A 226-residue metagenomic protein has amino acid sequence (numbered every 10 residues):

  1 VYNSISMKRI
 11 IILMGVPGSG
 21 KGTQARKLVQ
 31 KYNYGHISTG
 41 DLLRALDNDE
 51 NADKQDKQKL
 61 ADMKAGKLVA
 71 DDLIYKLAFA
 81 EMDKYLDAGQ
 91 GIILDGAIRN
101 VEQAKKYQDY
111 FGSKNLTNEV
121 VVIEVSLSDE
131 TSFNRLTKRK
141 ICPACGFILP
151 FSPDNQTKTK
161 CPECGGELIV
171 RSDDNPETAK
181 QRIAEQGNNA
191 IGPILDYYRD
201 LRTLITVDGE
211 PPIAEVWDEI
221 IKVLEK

Functional and structural regions predicted by a protein language model:
Y2-I5, K27, E167-K226: NTP-dependent small-molecule kinase module
V16: P-loop (Walker A) phosphate-binding loop of NTP-binding proteins
K21: Conserved lysine of the Walker
Q30-S38: Post-Walker A helix-loop "phosphate-sensing" segment adjacent to the P-loop in P-loop NTPases
T39-K114, E130-T131, R171: ATP-dependent small-molecule kinase phosphotransfer cores that center on conserved nucleotide phosphate-binding segments
D95, N115-R139, P150-E163: Conserved phosphate-donor/acceptor-positioning beta-strand/loop module used by diverse small-molecule
C145, P162-G165: Short Cys/His-rich metal-coordination motifs, predominantly Zn2+-binding knuckles/fingers
